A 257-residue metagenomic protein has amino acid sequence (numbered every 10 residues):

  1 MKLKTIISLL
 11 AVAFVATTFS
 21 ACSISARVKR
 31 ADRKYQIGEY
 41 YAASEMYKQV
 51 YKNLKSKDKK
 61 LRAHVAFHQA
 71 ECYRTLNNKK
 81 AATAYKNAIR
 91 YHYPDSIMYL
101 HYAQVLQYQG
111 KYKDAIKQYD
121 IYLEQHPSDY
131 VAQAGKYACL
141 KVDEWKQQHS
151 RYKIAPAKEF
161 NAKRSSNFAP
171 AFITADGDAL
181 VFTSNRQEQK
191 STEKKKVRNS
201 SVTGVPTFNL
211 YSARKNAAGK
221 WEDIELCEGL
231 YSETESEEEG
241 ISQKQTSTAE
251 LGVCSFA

Functional and structural regions predicted by a protein language model:
Y35, Y73-R74, Q107: Hydrophobic/aromatic side-chain positions at a characteristic register within alpha-helices of tetratricopeptide repeats
I37, H64, I97-H101, Y108 (+2 more regions): Short, conserved micro-motifs composed of acidic
Y40, N78-K79, Y112: TPR-repeat structural position
A43, A81-A82, A115: Single-residue signature of alpha-solenoid repeat helices
V50, N87-I89, I121-Y122: Canonical positions in the second alpha-helix
